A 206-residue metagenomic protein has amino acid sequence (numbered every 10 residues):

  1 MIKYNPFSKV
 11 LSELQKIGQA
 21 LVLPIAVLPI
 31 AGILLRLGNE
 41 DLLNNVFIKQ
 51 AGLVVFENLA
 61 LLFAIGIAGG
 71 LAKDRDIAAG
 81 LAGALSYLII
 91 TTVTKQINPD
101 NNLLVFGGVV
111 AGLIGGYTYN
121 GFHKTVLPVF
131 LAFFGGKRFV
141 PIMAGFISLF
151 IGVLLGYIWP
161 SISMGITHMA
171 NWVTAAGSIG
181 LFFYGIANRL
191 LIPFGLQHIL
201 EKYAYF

Functional and structural regions predicted by a protein language model:
M1-Y4: N-terminal Lys/Arg-rich, disordered targeting/topogenic segments
P6-G135: Early transmembrane hairpin of solute transport permeases
L14, A60, D74, A78 (+5 more regions): Generic structural signal for well-ordered, non-membrane alpha-helical segments in soluble metabolic enzymes
I25-I33, L85, I89-T91, A144-V153 (+1 more regions): Hydrophobic alpha-helical membrane-insertion segments
L37, D41-N44, I90-K95, P141-F146 (+4 more regions): Short amphipathic alpha-helical patches
P99-F106, V110-G115, Y119-I179: Membrane-interface helix-loop-helix junctions at boundaries between adjacent transmembrane segments
W159-F206: Aromatic-rich transmembrane-lumenal/periplasmic boundary elements in polytopic membrane proteins
